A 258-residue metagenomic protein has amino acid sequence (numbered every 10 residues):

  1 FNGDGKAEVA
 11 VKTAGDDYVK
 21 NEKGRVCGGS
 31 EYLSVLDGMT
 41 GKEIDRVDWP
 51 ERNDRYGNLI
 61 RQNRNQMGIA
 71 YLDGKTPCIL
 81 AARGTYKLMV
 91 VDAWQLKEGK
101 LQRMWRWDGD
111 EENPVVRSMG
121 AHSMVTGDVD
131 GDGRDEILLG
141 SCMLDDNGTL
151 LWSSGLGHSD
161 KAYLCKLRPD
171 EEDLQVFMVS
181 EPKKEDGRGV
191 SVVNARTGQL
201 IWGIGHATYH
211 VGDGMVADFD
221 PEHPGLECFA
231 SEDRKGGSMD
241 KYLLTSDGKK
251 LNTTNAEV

Functional and structural regions predicted by a protein language model:
F1-V258: Beta-propeller-forming repeat regions
